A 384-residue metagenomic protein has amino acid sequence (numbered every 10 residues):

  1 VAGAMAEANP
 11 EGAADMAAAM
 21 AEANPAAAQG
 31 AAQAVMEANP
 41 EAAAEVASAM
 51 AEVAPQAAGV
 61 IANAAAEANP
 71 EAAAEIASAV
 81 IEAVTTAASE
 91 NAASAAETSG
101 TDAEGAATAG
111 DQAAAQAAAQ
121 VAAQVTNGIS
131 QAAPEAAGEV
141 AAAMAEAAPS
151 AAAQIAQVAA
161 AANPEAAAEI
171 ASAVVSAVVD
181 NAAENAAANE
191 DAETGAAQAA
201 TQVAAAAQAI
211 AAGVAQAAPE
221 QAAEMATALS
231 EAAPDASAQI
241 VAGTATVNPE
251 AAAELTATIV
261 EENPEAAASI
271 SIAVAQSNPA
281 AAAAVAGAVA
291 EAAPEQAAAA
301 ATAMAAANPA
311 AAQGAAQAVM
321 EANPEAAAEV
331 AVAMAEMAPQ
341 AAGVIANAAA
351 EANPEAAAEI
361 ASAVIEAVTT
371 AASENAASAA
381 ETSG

Functional and structural regions predicted by a protein language model:
V1-G384: General marker for long, soluble alpha-helical cores
